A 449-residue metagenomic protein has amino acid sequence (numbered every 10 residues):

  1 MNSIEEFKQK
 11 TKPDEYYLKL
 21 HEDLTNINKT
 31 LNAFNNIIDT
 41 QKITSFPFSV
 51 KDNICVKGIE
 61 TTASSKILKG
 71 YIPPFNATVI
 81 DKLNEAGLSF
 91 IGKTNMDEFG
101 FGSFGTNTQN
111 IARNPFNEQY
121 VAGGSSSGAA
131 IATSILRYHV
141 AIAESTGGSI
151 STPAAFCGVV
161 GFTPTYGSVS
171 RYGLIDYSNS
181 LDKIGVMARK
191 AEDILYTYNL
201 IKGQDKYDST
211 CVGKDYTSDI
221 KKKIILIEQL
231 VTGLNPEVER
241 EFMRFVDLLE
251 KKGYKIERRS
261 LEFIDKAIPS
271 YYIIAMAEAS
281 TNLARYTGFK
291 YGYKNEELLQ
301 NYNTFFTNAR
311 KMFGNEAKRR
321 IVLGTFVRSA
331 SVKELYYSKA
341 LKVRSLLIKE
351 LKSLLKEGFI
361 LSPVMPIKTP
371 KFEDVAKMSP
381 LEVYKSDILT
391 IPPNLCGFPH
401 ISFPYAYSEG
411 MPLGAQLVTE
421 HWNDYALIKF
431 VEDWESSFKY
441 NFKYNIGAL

Functional and structural regions predicted by a protein language model:
M1-A77, F99-F101, V212-D219, T232 (+2 more regions): Short, well-ordered alpha-helical
E5-K12, I67-Y71, D182-R189, T325-S329 (+1 more regions): Short, well-ordered beta-strand elements within core beta-sheets of diverse protein domains
F7, L20, I194, I224 (+4 more regions): Residue-level signal for inorganic ion chemistry
A33-I37, T163-F245, N441-A448: A short helix-breaking turn/cap at a secondary-structure junction
F48, K57, K183, G203-S280 (+3 more regions): Gly/Ser-rich, acidic/histidine-flanked active-site/gating loops
K51, I201, I256, R285 (+1 more regions): Glycine-rich, small-residue loops and helix-cap segments that act as flexible hinges at active-site edges
N53, N95, F101, Q229 (+3 more regions): Short, well-ordered beta-to-alpha junction loops that form the rim of enzyme active sites and present histidine/acidic
N84-Y198, P399-Y405, M411-G414: Short glycine/serine-rich loop segments
